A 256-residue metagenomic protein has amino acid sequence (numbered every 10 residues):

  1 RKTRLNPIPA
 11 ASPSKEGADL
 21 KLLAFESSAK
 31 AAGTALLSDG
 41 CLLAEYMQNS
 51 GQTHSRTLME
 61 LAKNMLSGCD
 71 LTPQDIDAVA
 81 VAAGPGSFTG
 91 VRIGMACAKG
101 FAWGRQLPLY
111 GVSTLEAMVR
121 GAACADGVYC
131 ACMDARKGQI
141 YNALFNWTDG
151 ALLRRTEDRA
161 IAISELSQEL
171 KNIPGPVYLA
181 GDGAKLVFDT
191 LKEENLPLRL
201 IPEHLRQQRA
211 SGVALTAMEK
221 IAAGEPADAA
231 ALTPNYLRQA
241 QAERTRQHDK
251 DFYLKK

Functional and structural regions predicted by a protein language model:
R1-D19: Short, Lys/Arg-enriched N-terminal segments with co-localized hydrophobic residues within the first ~10-30 amino acids
E16-D19, C41, T53, P108-Q207 (+1 more regions): Surface "functional belts" at beta-alpha junctions
G17-A83, Q207: N-terminal beta-alpha supersecondary unit
A35-L37, Y141-F145, N235: Conserved hydrophobic/aromatic positions in well-ordered beta-strands
M65-C69, G104, A122, A210-I221: Stable alpha-helical structural segments in soluble proteins, enriched in small hydrophobic residues
A80-L109, T114: DPxDG-like acidic metal-binding loop motif
R199-K256: Acyltransferase
